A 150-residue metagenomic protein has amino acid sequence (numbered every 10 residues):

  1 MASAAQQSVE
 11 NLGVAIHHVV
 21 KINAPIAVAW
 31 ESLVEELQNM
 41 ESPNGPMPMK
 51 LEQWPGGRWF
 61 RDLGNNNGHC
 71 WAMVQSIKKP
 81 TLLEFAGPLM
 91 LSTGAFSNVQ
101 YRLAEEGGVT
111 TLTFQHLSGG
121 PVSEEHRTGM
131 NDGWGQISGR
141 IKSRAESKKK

Functional and structural regions predicted by a protein language model:
M1-P48: Hydrophobic ligand-binding cavity/cleft-lining segments
H17, E35-W71, P80-L82: Short beta-edge strand/loop motif at the mouth of beta-sheet-based domains
H18-V20, Y101, F114-H116: A structural signal for short, well-ordered beta-strand segments
I22-A24, Q53, S76: Conserved strand-loop elements at the edges of beta-sheets that form or border functional pockets
A29-L33, W59, V74, F85 (+3 more regions): Hydrophobic pocket/interface hotspot
M49-K50, G64-G108, L117-G120, S143: Hydrophobic-ligand binding "helix-grip"
T111, S118-K150: A conserved amphipathic terminal alpha-helix motif
